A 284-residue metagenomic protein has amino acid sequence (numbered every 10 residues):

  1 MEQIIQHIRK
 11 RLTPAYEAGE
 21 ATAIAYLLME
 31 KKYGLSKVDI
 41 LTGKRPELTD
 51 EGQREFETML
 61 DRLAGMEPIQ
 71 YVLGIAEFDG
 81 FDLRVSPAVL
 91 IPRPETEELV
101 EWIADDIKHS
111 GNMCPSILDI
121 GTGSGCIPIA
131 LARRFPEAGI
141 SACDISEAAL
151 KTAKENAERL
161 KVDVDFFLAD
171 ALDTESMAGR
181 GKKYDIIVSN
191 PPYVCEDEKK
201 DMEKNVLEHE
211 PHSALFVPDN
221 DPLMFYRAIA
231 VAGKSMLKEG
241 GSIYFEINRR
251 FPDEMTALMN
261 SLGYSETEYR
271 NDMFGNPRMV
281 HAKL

Functional and structural regions predicted by a protein language model:
M1-L41, R45-L48: Non-catalytic accessory regions of SAM-dependent methyltransferases
L12, I107, A157, G233 (+1 more regions): Conserved hydrophobic residues forming the short capping helix/wall of the S-adenosyl-L-methionine
L28, M66, T96, I127 (+5 more regions): Residue-level signal for inorganic ion chemistry
E30-D106: Conserved AdoMet
Q70, V194-D197, R250: Active-site beta-alpha loop architecture of Rossmann-like, nucleotide-cofactor-dependent enzymes
E95-D201: Conserved SAM/SAH cofactor-binding pocket of Class I
Y193-M224: Mobile active-site "lid"/loop adjacent to the S-adenosyl-L-methionine
D219-A282: Conserved Class I SAM-dependent methyltransferase catalytic core
